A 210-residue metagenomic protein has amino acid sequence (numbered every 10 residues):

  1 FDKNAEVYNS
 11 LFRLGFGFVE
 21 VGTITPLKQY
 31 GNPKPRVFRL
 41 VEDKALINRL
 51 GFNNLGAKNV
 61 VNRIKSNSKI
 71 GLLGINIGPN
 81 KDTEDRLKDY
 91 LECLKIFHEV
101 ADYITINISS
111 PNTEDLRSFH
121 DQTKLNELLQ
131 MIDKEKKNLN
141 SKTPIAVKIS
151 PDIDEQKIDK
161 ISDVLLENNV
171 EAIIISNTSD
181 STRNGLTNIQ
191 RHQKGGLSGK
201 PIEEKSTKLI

Functional and structural regions predicted by a protein language model:
F1-D2, I24, G78-D82, S109-P111 (+2 more regions): Active-site beta-loop-alpha junctions enriched in small/polar residues
F1-L73: N-terminal capping/small domains of soluble enzymes
L11-F12, F97-H98, L166: Non-catalytic positions within long, well-ordered alpha-helices that form the structural scaffold/packing of enzyme
G17-V21, N48, L73-I77, I104-N107 (+2 more regions): Hydrophobic faces of well-ordered beta-strands that scaffold small-molecule active sites in alpha/beta enzyme cores
T23-K34, L46-I47, D102-Q122, T182-N184: Glycine-rich, proline-tolerant flexible connector loops at the mouths of alpha/beta enzymes
K44-L72, D121-V147, H192-I210: Alpha-helix-loop-beta-strand connector modules within alpha/beta enzyme cores
P79-L91, S118, K124, A146-L166: Active-site glycine- and acidic-residue-rich loops that bind and position anionic ligands or nucleotide-like cofactors
P111-K124, V164-I210: Glycine/Thr-rich beta-alpha phosphate-binding loop at enzyme active sites
